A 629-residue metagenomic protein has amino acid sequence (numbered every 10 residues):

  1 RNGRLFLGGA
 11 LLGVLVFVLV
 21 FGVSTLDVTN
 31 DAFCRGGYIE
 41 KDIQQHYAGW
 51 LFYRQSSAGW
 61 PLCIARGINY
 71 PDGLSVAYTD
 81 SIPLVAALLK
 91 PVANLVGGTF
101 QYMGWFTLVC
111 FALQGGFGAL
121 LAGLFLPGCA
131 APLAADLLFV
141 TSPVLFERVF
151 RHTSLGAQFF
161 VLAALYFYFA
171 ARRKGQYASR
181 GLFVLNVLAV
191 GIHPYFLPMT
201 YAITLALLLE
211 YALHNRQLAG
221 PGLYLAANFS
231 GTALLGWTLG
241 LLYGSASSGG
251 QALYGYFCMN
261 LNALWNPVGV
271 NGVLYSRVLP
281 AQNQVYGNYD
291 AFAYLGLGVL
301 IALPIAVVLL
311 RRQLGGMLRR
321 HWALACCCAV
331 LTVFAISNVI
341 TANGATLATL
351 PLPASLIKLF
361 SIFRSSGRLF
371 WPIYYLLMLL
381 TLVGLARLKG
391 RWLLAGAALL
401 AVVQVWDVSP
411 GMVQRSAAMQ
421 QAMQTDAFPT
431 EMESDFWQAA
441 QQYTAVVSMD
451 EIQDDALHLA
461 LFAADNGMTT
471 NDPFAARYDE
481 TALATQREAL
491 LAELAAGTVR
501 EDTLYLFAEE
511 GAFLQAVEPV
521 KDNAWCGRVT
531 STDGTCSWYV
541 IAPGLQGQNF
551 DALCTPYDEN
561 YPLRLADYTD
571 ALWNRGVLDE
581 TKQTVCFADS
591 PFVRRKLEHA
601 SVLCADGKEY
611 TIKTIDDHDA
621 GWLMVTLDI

Functional and structural regions predicted by a protein language model:
R1-D31, L223-F229, Q313-C328: Start-transfer (signal-anchor) and selected internal transmembrane alpha helices of multi-pass inner/ER membrane
F17-L113, S142-P143, H152, P267-N271: Membrane-interface coil-to-helix junctions
G22-L26, L133-A135, T141-R151, L235-S245 (+3 more regions): Membrane-interface helix-loop junctions at the exits of transmembrane helices
E40-K41, L235-V307: Periplasmic/ER-lumenal interhelical loops and adjacent helix-loop junctions in multi-pass membrane proteins
A77-I82, Q101-F111, L138-Y166, G191-Y195 (+3 more regions): Membrane-interface micro-motifs in multi-pass membrane enzymes
L108, A112-L124, A131-R172, A178-Y211 (+2 more regions): Membrane-embedded helix bundles of polyisoprenyl
P198-F229, A306-G316: Perimembrane helix-loop-helix junctions
A226-S230, A329, L379, L385-V413: Signature aromatic-anchored transmembrane alpha helix within multi-pass, membrane-resident enzymes that catalyze glycan
